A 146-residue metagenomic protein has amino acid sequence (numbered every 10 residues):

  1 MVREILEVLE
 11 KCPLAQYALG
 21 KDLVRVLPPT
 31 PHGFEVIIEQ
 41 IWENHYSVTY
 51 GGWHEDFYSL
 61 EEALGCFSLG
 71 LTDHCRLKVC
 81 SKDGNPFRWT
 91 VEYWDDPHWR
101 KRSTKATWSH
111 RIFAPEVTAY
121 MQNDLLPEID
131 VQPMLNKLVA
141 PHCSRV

Functional and structural regions predicted by a protein language model:
M1-P13: Amphipathic alpha-helical segments
V2, L60-A63, V131: Short amphipathic alpha-helical segments that mediate assembly, nucleic-acid/protein binding, or membrane association
L14-N44: Amphipathic, interaction-prone secondary-structure segments
P31, Q40-Y46, L71-H74, D96: Short, solvent-exposed coil/turn segments at beta-strand boundaries
Y46-Y50, V91: Short, hydrophobic/proline-enriched secondary-structure or compact coil segments at domain edges
T49-S59: A short, exposed loop/beta-hairpin motif centered on an aromatic-Gly-Thr core
S59-L71: A short, charged, amphipathic alpha-helix used as a generic interaction element across diverse proteins
T72-V146: Acidic, proline/glycine-rich low-complexity IDRs
